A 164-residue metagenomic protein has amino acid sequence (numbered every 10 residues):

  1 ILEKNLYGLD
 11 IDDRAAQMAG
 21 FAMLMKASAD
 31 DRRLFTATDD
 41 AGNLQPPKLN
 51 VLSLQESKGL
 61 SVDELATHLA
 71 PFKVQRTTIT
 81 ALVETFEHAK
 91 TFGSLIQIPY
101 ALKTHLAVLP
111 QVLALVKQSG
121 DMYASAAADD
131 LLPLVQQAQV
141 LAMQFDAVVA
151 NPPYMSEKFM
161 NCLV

Functional and structural regions predicted by a protein language model:
I1-V164: SAM-dependent methyltransferase catalytic region
